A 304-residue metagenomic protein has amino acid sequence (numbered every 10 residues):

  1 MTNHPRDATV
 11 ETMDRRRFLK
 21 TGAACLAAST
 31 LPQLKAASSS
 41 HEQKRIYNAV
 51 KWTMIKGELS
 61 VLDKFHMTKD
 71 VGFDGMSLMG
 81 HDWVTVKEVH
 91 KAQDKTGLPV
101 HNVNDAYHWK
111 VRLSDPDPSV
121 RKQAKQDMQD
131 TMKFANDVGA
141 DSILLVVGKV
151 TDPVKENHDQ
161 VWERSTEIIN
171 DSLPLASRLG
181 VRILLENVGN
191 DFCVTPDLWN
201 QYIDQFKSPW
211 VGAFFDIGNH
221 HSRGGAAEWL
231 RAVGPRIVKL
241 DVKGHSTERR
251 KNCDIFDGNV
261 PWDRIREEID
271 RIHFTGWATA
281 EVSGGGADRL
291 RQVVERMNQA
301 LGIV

Functional and structural regions predicted by a protein language model:
T2-A49, M54, L59-K69, D141 (+1 more regions): Histidine-acidic metal/acid-base catalytic patches
G22-S29, S114-F215, H220-S222: Active-site acidic/histidine proton-transfer and metal-coordination neighborhood in alpha/beta enzyme cores
S40-W52, N102-S114, V147-D152: N-terminal small/glycine-rich loop or linker at the start of catalytic domains across soluble metabolic enzymes
L62-D82: Catalytic domains of carbohydrate-active enzymes, especially glycoside hydrolases
S77-K95, V147-P153: Glycine-rich, proline-tolerant flexible connector loops at the mouths of alpha/beta enzymes
